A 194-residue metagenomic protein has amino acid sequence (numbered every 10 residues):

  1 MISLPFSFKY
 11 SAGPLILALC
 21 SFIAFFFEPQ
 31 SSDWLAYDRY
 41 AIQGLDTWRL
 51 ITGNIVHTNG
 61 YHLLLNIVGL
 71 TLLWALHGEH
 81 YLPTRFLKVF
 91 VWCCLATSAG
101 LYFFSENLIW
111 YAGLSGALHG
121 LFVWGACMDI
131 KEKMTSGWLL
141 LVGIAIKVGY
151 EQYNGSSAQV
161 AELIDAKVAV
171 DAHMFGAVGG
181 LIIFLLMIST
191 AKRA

Functional and structural regions predicted by a protein language model:
M1-K9, E151-A194: C-terminal transmembrane module of polytopic alpha-helical membrane proteins
L4-K9, A75-R85, M128-S136, K192-R193: Membrane-interface helix-boundary motifs at transmembrane edges
L15-K88, S98, F103-Y111, L163-V170: N-terminal TM1-TM2 helical hairpin plus the immediately adjacent luminal interfacial "cap"
L17-S21, F90-C94, S136-K147: Central hydrophobic cores of alpha-helical transmembrane segments in multi-pass integral membrane proteins
F22-I23, S98-F103, G125, A145 (+2 more regions): Alpha-helical transmembrane segments of multipass membrane proteins
L63-L70, A112-V123, D165-M187: Alpha-helical transmembrane segments that form the membrane-embedded catalytic/substrate-binding core of multi-pass
N66-Y81, W124-M128, I146-A158, M174-A177: Alpha-helical membrane-embedding segments and immediately adjacent membrane-interface amphipathic helices
N107, G113-S156: Multi-pass alpha-helical transmembrane bundles in non-GPCR membrane proteins that perform intramembrane catalysis
